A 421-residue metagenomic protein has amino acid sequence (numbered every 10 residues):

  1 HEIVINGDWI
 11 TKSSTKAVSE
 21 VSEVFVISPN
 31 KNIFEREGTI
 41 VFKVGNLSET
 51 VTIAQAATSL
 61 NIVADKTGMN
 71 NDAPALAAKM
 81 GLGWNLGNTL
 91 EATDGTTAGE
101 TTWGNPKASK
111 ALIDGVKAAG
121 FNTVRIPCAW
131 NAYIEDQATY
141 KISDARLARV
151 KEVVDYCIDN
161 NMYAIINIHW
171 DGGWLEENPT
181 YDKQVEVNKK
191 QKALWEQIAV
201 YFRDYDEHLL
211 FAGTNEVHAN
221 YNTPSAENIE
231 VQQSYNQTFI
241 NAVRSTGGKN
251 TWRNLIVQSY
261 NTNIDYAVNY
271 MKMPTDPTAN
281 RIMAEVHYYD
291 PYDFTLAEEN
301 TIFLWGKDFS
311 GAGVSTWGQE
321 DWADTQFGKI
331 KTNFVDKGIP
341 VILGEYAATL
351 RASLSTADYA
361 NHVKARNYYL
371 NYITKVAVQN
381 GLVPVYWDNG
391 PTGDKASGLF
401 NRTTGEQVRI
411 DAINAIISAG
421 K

Functional and structural regions predicted by a protein language model:
H1-V24: Surface-exposed binding patches on compact interaction domains or structured appendages
N6, K43-L47, G87: Short strand-coil-strand connectors
E23-F25, F34-N46: A short beta-strand micro-motif common to beta-rich folds, especially ectodomain repeats
L47-S59: C-terminal edge beta-strand
A64-N71, A77-N254, S259-A267, G393 (+1 more regions): Active-site mouth of glycoside hydrolases
A78, I158, V335, T374 (+1 more regions): Anion (oxyanion) recognition and catalysis
K189-Q319, G328-T349, Q379-N380: Active-site region of glycoside hydrolase catalytic domains
S353-K421: Aromatic-rich peripheral "rim/lid" segments of glycoside hydrolase catalytic domains that contact and position glycan
